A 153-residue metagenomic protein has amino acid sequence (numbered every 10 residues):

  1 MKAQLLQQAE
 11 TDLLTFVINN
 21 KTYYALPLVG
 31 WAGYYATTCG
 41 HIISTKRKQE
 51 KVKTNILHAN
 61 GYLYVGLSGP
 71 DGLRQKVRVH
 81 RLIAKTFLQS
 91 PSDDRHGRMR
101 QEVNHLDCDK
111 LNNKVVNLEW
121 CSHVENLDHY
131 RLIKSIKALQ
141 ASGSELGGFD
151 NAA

Functional and structural regions predicted by a protein language model:
K2-V103, D107-A152: Conserved recognition-core residues within compact binding domains
